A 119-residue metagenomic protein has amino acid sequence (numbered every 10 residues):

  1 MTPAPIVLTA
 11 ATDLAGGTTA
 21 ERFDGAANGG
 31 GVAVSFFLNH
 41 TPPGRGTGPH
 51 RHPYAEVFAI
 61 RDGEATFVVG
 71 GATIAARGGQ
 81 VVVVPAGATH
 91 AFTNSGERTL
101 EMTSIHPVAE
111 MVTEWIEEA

Functional and structural regions predicted by a protein language model:
M1-V34, E117-A119: A short, N-terminal "cap"/entry segment at the start of jelly-roll beta-barrel domains of the cupin/DSBH fold
D24, F36-H52: Conserved short histidine dyad/triad with adjacent acidic residue
G29-V32, T41-R45, E64, V108-M111: Short, charged/polar surface micro-motifs in flexible loops or helix N-caps
N39, V83, R98-W115: A short hydrophobic beta-strand segment most commonly corresponding to one strand of the jelly-roll/cupin
P49, F67-V68, V84, H90-G96 (+1 more regions): Short beta-strand His + acidic residue motifs that chelate non-heme Fe in jelly-roll/DSBH and cupin folds
P53-Y54, A72, A88-T89, R98 (+1 more regions): A generic "binding-loop/recognition-motif" signal
A55, I60-A65, G70: Glycine- and acidic-residue-biased ligand/ion/polar-headgroup-sensing regions
G71-A86: Short acidic-glycine-tyrosine-enriched beta hairpin
